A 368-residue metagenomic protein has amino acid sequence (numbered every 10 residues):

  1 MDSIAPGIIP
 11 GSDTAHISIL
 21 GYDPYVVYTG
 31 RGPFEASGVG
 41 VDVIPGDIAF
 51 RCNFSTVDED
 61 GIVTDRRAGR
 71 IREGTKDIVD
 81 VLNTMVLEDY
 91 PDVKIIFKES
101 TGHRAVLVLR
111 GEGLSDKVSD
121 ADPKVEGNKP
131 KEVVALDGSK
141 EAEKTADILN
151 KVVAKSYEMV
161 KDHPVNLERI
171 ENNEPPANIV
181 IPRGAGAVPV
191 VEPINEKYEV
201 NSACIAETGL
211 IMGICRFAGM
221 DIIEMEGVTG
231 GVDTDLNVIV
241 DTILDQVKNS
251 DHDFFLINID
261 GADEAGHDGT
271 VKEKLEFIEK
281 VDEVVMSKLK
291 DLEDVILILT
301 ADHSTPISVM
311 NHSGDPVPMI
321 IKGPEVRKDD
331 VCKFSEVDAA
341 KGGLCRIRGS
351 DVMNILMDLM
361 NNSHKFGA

Functional and structural regions predicted by a protein language model:
M1-A368: Feature captures the catalytic ectodomains and active-site-proximal regions of enzymes that hydrolyze or transfer
